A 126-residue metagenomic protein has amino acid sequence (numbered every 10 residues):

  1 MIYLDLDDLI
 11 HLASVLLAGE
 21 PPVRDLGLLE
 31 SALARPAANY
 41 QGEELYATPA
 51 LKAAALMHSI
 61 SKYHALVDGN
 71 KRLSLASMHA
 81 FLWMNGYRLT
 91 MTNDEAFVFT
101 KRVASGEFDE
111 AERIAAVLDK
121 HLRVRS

Functional and structural regions predicted by a protein language model:
M1-S126: FIC/Doc superfamily catalytic core
